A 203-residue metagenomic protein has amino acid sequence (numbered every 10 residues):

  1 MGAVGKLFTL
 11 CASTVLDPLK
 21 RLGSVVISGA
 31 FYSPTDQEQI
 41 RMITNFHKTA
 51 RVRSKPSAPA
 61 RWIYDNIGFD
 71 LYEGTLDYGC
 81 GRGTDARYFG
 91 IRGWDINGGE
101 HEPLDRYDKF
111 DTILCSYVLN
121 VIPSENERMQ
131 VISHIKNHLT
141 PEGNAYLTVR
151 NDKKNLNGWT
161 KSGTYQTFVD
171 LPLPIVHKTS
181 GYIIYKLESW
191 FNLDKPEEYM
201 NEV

Functional and structural regions predicted by a protein language model:
V4-K6: Intrinsic, low-complexity polybasic segments
F8-R106, N144-V203: Class I (Rossmann-like) S-adenosyl-L-methionine-dependent methyltransferase catalytic domain, capturing the SAM-binding
L114: A conserved beta-strand element that flanks and buttresses the S-adenosyl-L-methionine
Y117-V118: Short catalytic micro-motifs in class I SAM-dependent methyltransferases
V121, E127-Q130: Acyl-donor binding region in acyl/amide transferases
M129-P141: A short glycine-rich, Lys/Arg-flanked "PGG" loop and its adjoining helix->strand segment in the class I
